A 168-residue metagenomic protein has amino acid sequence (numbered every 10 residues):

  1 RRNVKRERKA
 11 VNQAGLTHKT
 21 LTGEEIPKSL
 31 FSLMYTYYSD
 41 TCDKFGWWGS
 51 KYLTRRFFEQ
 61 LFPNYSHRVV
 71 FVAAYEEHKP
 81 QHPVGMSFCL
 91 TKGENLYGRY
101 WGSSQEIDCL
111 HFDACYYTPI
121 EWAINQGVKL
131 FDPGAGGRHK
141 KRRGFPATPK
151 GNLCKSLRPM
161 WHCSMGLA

Functional and structural regions predicted by a protein language model:
R1-C109: A conserved beta-strand-loop-helix scaffold within acyl/acetyltransferase catalytic domains
R1-L21, L130, A135-A168: Terminal substrate-recognition subdomain of acyl/acetyltransferases
P27, P80-P83, P119, P146-P149 (+1 more regions): Proline-rich intrinsically disordered, low-complexity coils
R56-H67, S87, Q105, A114 (+4 more regions): Short alpha-helical interface elements
G93-K155: Acyl-donor binding region in acyl/amide transferases
